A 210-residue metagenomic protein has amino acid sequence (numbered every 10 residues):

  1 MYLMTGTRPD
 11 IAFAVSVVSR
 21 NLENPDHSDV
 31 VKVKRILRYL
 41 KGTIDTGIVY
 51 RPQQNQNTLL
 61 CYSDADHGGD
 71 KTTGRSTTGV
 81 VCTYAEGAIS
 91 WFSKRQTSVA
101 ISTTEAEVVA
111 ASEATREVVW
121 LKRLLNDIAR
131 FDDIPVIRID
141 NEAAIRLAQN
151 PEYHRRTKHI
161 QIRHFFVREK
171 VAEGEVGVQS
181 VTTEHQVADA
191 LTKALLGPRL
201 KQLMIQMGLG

Functional and structural regions predicted by a protein language model:
M1, D10, D45, L59-L60 (+3 more regions): Beta-strand-rich binding-surface signature of beta-sandwich/beta-barrel folds used to engage anionic ligands
M1-A12, D66-G69, T77, T104-W120: Conserved pre-motif C helix in the palm subdomain of viral-like polymerases
M1-I48, T182, A190-T192: C-terminal reverse transcriptase regions that engage the nucleic-acid substrate
A12, V49, T83, R138 (+1 more regions): Beta-strand cores of modular interaction/reader domains in eukaryotic scaffold and signaling proteins, especially PDZ
N21, T58, K94-G210: RNase H-like nuclease module associated with reverse transcription
R35, I44-G47, D66-G69, T97 (+2 more regions): Eukaryotic intrinsically disordered and solvent-exposed regulatory patches
Y39-S63, A129-F131: Structured nucleic-acid-interacting core domains from mobile-element enzymes and related host factors, especially RNase
C61-T104: RNase H-like nuclease fold core
